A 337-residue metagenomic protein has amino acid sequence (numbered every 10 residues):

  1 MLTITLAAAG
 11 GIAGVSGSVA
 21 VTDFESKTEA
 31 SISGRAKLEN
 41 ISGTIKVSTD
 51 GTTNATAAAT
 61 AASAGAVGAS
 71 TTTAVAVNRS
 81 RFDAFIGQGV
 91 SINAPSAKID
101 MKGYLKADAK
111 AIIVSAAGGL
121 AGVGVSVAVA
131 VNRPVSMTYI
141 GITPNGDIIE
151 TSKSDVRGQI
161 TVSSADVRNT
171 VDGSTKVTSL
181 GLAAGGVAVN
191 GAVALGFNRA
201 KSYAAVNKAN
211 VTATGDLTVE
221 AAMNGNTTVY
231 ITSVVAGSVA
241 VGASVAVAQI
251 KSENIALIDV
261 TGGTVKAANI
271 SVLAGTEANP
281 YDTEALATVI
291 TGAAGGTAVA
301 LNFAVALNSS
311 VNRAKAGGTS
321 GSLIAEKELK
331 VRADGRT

Functional and structural regions predicted by a protein language model:
M1-T337: Low-complexity, glycine- and small/polar-enriched segments
